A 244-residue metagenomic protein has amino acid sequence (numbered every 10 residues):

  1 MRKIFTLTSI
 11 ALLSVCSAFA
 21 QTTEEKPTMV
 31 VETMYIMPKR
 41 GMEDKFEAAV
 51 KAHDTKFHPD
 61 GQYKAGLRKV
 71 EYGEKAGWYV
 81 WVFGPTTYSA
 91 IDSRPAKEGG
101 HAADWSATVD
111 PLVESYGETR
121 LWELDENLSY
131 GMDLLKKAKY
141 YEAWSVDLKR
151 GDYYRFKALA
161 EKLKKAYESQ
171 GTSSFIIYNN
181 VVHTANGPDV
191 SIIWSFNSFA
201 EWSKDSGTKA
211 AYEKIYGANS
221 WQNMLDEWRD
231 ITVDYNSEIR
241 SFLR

Functional and structural regions predicted by a protein language model:
M1-P27: Bacterial Sec-dependent N-terminal signal peptides
A20-R244: Short S/T/G/P-rich N-terminal loop/turn motif that feeds into the first structured element of a domain
